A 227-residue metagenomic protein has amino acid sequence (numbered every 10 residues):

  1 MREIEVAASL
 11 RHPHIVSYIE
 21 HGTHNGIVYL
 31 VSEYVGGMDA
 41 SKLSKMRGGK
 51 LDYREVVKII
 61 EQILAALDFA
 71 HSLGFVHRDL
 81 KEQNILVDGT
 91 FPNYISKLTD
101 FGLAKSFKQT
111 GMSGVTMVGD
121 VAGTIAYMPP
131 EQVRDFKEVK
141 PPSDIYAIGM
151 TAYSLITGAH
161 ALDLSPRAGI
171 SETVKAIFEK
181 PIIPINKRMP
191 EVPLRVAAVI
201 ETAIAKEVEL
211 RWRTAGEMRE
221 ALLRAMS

Functional and structural regions predicted by a protein language model:
M1-S9: AlphaC helix of the eukaryotic protein kinase fold
H21: Activation-segment/catalytic-loop signature of the eukaryotic protein kinase fold
N25-D39: Conserved short submotifs of the Hanks-type protein kinase catalytic core that shape the nucleotide-binding pocket
D39-L51: AlphaC helix of the protein kinase catalytic domain
I59-I60: Activation segment signature within eukaryotic-like protein kinase domains
L64-F75: Protein kinase catalytic-loop region centered on the HRD/HxD motif
A126-S227: C-terminal lobe helix-coil module of Hanks-type protein kinase domains
